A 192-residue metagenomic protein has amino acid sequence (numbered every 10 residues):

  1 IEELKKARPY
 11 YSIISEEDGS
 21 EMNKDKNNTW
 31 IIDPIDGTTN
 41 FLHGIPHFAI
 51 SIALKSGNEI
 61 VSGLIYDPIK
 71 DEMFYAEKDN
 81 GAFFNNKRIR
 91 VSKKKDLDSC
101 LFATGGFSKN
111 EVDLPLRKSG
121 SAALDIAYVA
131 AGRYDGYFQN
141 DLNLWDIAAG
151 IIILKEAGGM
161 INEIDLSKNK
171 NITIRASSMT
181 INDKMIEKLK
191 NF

Functional and structural regions predicted by a protein language model:
I1-I35, L166, K184-N191: N-terminal subdomain of lithium-sensitive/metallo-dependent phosphomonoesterases centered on the IMPase/IPPase/PAP
L4, G37-T38, F102, L154: Conserved S/T- and glycine-rich ATP-binding loop of Class I adenylate-forming
E16-E17, D33-D36, N40, D125 (+2 more regions): Acidic active-site catalytic centers that drive phospho-/nucleotidyl reactions and related ester hydrolyses
K24-F83: DPxDG-like acidic metal-binding loop motif
I60, R88-R90: Short, solvent-exposed loop/turn motifs
R90-F192: An extended, acidic
